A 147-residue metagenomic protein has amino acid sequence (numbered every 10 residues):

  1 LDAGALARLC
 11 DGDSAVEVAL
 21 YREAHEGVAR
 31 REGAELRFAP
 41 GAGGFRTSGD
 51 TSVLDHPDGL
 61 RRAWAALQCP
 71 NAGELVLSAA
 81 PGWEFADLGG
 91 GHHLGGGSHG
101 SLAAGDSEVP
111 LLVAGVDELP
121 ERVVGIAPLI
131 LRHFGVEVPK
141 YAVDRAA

Functional and structural regions predicted by a protein language model:
L1-D117, V123, A127: Active-site neighborhoods of enzymes that stabilize oxyanions during catalysis
V123-V124, P139-Y141: Short glycine/proline-enriched turn or capping motifs at secondary-structure junctions
I130, F134-V138: Short, hydrophobic alpha-helical segments
V143-R145: Cytosolic regulatory/linker segments at or just downstream of nucleotide-handling modules in signal-transduction
